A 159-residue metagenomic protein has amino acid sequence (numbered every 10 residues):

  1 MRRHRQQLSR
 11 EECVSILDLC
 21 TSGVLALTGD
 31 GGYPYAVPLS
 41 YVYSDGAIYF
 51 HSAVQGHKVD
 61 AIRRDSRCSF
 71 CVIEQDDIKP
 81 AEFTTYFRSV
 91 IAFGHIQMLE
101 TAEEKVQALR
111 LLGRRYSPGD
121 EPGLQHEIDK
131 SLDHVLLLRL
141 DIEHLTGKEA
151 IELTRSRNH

Functional and structural regions predicted by a protein language model:
M1-L19: Extreme N-terminal tail/first-helix region
M1-R5, D77-H159: Charged, gly/pro-rich active-site loop segments
R10, Q55-G56: Structural motif corresponding to alpha-helix initiation and N-cap regions
C13, T21, G46, S66-C68 (+2 more regions): A generic secondary-structure signal marking the coil-to-beta-strand transition
L17, A61-I62, L112, L140: A generic structural signal for nonpolar/aromatic side chains embedded in well-ordered alpha-helices
D18-C20, Y33-P34, F83, L132-D133: Short solvent-exposed loop/turn micro-motifs enriched in small/polar/acidic residues
C20-V54, I62, F70-C71: Short beta-strand segments
K58-F87: Helix-adjacent hinge/juxtasegments
